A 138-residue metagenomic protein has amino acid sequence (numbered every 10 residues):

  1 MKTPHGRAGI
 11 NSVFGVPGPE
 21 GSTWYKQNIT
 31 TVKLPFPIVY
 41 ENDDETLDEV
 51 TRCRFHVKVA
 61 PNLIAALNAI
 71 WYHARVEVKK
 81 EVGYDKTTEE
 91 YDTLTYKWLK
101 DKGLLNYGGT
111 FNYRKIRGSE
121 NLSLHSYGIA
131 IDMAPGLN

Functional and structural regions predicted by a protein language model:
M1, E45, L104-G109: Auxiliary tRNA-acceptor-end handling modules of aminoacyl-tRNA synthetases
M1-P17: N-terminal low-complexity, Pro/Thr/Ser-rich intrinsically disordered segments that act as propeptides or flexible
P4, W24, D101, N121-S123: Homeobox/homeodomain signature
F14-G103: Active-site acidic/histidine clusters and adjacent loop/turn architecture that either coordinate catalytic ions
I29, L105, G109-R114: Aromatic-residue hotspot detector
W98-G103, S126, P135-L137: Flexible, surface-exposed loop/gating regions in the mature catalytic domains of secreted/periplasmic hydrolases
T110-P135: Short, surface-exposed glycine/acidic/tryptophan-bearing loops
